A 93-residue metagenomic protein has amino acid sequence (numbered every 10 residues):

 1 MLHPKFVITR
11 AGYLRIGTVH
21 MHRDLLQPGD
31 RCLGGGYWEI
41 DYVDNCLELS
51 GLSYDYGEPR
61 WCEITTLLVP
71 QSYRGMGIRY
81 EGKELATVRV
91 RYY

Functional and structural regions predicted by a protein language model:
M1-Y93: Eukaryotic phosphoinositide-binding membrane-targeting regions
